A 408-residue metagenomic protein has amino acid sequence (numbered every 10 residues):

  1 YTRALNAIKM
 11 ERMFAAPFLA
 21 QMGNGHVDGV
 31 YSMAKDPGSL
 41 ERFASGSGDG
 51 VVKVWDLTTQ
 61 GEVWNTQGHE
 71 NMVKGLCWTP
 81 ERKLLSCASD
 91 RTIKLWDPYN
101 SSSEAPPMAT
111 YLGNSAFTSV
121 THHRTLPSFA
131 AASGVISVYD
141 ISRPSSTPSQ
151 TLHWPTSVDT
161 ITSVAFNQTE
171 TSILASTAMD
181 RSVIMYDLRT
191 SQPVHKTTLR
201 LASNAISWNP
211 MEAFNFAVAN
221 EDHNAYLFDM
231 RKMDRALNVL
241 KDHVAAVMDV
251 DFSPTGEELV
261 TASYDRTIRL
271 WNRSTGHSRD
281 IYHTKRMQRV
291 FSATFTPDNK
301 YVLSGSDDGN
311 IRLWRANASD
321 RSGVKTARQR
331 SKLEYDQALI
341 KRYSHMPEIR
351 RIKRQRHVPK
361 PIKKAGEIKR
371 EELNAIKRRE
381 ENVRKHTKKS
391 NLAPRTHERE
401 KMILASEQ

Functional and structural regions predicted by a protein language model:
Y1, A7-K9, S278-F291, T296-Y301 (+1 more regions): Terminal intrinsically disordered, low-complexity extensions flanking WD-repeat/beta-propeller proteins
N6-D28, T59: A short helix->beta-strand "capping" segment at the edge of beta-propeller domains
A20-G23, G61-T66, A105-T110, T147-W154 (+3 more regions): A short beta-strand motif characteristic of beta-propeller blades
M22-V30, Q67-V73, T110-F117, W154-I161 (+4 more regions): WD40/WD-repeat beta-propeller blade N-cap
M33, V52-D56, L76, I93-P98 (+8 more regions): WD40-repeat beta-propellers
M33-L40, T59, L76-R82, V120-L126 (+7 more regions): Loop/turn segments within WD40 beta-propeller blades
S45-D49, C87-R91, A131-V135, T177-D180 (+3 more regions): Conserved strand-to-loop turn within each blade of WD40 beta-propeller repeats
V194-H195, A205-H345: Structured C-terminal portions of repeat-based eukaryotic scaffold domains
